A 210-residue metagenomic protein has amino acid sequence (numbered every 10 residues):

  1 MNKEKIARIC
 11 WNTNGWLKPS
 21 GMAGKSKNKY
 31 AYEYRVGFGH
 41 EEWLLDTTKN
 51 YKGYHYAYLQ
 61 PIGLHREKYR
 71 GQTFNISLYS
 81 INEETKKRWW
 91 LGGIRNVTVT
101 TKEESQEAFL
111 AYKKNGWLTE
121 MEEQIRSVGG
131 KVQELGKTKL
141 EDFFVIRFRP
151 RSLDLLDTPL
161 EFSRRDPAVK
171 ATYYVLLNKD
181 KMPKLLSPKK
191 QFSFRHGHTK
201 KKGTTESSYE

Functional and structural regions predicted by a protein language model:
M1-F38, E104-E210: Contiguous surface segments at macromolecular interaction interfaces
P19-G71: Short N-terminal edge-element motif at the start of the domain
R66-K68, E84, T138: Generic marker of residues within folded, mature protein domains
Q72, W90, D142-F144: Residues that flank catalytic or metal-binding motifs in active/ligand-binding sites
N75-R88: Short aromatic-glycine motifs in intrinsically disordered, low-complexity regions
N82-E84, V97-S105, S152-D154: Short loop/turn segments at secondary-structure transitions that flank enzyme active sites
W89-V99: Short beta-strand-centered aromatic/proline hotspots
